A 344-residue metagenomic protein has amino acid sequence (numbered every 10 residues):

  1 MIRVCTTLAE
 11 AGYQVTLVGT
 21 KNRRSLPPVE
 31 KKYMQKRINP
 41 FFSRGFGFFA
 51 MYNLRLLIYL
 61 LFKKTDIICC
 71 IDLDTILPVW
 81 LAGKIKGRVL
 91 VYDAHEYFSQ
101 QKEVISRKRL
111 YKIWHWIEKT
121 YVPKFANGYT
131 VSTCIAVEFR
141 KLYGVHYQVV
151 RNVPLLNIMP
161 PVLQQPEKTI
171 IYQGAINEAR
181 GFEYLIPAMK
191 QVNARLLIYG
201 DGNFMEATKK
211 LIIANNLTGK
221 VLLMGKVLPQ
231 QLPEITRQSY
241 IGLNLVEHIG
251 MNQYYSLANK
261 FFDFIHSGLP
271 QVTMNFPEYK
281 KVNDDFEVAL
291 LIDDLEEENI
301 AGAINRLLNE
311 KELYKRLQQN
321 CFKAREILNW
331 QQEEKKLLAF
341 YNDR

Functional and structural regions predicted by a protein language model:
T6, L54-F62, L77, L81-I85 (+4 more regions): Membrane-proximal helix-turn-helix segments that form the acceptor-binding/catalytic region of lipid-linked
T16-G19, K36, S99, H115-P160 (+1 more regions): Donor nucleotide-sugar binding/catalytic pocket of nucleotide-sugar-dependent glycosyltransferases
G47-M51, V89, S99-Y121, L156 (+1 more regions): Nucleotide-sugar donor phosphate/pyrophosphate-binding loop at the beta->alpha transition of glycosyltransferases
Y129, V162-N193, L197, Q318 (+1 more regions): Conserved donor-binding/catalytic core segment of Leloir-type glycosyltransferases
K209-E234, I241: Nucleotide-activated donor-binding/catalytic signature segment of Leloir-type glycosyltransferases, i.e., the conserved
T236-Y254, L269: Acidic donor-binding loop of glycosyltransferase active sites
D285-E297, R306-K311: Conserved acidic donor-binding segment of nucleotide-sugar-dependent glycosyltransferases
E312-N342: A charged, aromatic-enriched C-terminal amphipathic alpha-helix characteristic of glycosyltransferases across folds
